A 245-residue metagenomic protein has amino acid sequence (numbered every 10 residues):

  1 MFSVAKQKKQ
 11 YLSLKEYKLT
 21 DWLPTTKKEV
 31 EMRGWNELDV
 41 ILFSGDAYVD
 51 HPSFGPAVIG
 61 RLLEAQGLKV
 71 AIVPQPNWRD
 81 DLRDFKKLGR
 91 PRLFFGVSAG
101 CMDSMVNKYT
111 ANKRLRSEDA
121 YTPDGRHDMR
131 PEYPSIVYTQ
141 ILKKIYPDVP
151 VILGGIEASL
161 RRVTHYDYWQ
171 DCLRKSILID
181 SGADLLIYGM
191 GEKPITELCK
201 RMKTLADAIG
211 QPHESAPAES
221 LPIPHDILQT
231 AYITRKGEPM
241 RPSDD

Functional and structural regions predicted by a protein language model:
F2-G34: Short N-terminal or domain-adjacent regulatory/targeting segments
A5-Y17, Q66-K69, A120-P131: Acidic/glycine-enriched edge-of-secondary-structure segments
R33-V40, P91: A short, charged/proline- and glycine-enriched loop that marks the coil->beta-strand transition at the N-terminal
D39, K69, P150: Residues at the starts of beta-strands that form the adenosine-phosphate
D39-A47: Nucleotide-activated donor-dependent transferases that construct or modify glycoconjugates
A47, G55, P74-D245: Glycine-rich beta-alpha loop elements in corrinoid/cobalamin-binding modules across cobalamin-dependent enzymes
V58-V70: Short helix-loop-beta junction
